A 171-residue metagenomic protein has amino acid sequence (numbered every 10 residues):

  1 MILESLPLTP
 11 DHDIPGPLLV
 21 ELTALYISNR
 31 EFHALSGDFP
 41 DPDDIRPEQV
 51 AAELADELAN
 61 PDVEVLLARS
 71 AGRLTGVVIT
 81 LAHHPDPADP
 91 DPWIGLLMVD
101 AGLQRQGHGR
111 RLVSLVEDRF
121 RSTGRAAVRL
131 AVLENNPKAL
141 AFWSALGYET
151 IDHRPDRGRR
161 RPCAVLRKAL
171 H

Functional and structural regions predicted by a protein language model:
I2-Q104, V113-L115, R119, H153 (+1 more regions): Acetyl-CoA-dependent GNAT
M98, G102-L103, G107, G124 (+1 more regions): Conserved functional loop/turn residues at catalytic and ligand-binding sites
V99, L112-V116, V128, W143 (+1 more regions): Hydrophobic packing within well-folded, soluble alpha/beta domains
V99, L133-E134: Short amphipathic helical patch at the helix-1/turn junction of helix-turn-helix
G109, V113, N135-A139, D156-P162: Short glycine/proline-centered loop/turn elements that form peptide/ligand docking sites
F120-A131: Conserved GNAT acetyl-CoA-binding A-motif
R129-L133, S144-V165: Conserved catalytic-core motifs of GNAT/GCN5-like acyltransferases
